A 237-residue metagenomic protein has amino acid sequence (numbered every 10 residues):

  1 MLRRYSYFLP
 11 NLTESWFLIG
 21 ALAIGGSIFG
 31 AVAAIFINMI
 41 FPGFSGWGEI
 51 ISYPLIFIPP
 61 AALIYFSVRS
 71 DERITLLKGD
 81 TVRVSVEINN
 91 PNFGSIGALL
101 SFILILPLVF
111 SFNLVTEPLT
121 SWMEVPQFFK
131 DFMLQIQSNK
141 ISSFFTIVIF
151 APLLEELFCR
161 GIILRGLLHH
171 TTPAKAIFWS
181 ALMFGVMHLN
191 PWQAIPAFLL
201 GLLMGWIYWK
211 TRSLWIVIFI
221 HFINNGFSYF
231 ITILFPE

Functional and structural regions predicted by a protein language model:
M1-P10: Short, Lys/Arg-rich, polar N-terminal cytosolic tail immediately upstream of the first transmembrane signal-anchor
W16-A21, I50-I51, A98-I103, I141 (+4 more regions): Hydrophobic alpha-helical transmembrane segments
W16-G79: Alpha-helical transmembrane segments in multi-pass membrane proteins
A31-I35, A181, G185, W192-E237: Functionally important transmembrane alpha-helices
P42-W47, L76-A151, H169, E237: Juxtamembrane helix-loop-helix connectors linking adjacent transmembrane helices in multi-pass membrane enzymes
Y53-P60, S143-I147, P196-M204: Hydrophobic core segments of transmembrane alpha-helices in multi-pass, intramembrane catalytic enzymes
L153-F158, I162-I163, N190, I223-F227: Active-site His/Glu-centered metal-binding helix of metallohydrolases
L154-W179, W206-S213: Membrane-interface helix/loop boundary segments of multi-pass membrane proteins
